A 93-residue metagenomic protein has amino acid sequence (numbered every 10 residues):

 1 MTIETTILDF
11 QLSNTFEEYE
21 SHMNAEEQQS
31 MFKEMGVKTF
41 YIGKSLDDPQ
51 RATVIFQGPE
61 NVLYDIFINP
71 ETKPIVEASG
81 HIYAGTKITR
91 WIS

Functional and structural regions predicted by a protein language model:
M1-K73, A84-S93: Short S/T/G/P-rich N-terminal loop/turn motif that feeds into the first structured element of a domain
P74-A78: Short arginine-rich
